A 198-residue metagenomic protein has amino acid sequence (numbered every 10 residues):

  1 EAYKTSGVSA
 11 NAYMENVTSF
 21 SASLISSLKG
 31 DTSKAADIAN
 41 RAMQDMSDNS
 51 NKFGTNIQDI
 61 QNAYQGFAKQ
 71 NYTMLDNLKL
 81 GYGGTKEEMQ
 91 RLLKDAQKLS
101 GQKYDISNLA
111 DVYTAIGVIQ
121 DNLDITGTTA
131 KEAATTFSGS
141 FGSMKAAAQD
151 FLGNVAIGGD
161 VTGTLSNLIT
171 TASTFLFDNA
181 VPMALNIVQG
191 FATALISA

Functional and structural regions predicted by a protein language model:
E1-D59, N71-L75, K86, L99-L109 (+7 more regions): A short, structural motif
Y64: Active-site phosphate-binding/coordination module
F191, L195-A198: The transition from N-terminal targeting/processing segments to the mature protein
